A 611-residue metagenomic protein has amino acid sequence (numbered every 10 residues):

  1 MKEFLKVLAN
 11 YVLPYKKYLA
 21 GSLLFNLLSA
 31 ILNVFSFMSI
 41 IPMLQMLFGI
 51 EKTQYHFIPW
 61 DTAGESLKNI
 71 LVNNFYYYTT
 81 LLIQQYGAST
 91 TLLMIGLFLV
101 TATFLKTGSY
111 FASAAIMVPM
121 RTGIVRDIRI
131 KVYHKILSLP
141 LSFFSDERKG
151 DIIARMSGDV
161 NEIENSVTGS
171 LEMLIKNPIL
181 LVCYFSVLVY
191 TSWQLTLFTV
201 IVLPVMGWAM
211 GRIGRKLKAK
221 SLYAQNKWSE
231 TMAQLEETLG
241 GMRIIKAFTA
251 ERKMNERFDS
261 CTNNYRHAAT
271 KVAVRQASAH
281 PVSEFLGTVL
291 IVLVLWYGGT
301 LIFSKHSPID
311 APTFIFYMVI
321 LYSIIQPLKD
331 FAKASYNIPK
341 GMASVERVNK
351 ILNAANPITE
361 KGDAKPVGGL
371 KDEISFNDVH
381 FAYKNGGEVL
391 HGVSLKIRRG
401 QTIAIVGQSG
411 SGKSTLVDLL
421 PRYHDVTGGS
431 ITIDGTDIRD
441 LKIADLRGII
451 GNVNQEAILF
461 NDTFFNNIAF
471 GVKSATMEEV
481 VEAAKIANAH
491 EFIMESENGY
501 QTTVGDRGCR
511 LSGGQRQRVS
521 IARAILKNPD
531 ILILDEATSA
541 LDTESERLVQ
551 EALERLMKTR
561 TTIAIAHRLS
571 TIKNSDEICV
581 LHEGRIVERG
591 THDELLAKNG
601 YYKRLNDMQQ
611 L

Functional and structural regions predicted by a protein language model:
M1-M38, L47-L99, L105, A112-M117 (+11 more regions): Membrane-integrated ABC transporters
L13, L24, S109, S113 (+4 more regions): Hydrophobic alpha-helical transmembrane segments of ABC transporter permease domains
L13-K17, L141-S142, G158-V167, L171 (+7 more regions): An intracellular "coupling" helix at the cytosolic face of ABC transporter transmembrane type-1 domains
G21-L28, E172-Y223, W296-I309, Q326: Transmembrane helices of ABC transporter permease
N33-I41, L93-M94, F98-K149, I153 (+11 more regions): Juxtamembrane helix-loop junctions of ABC transporter transmembrane domains
F48-K52, T122, I130-A154, G158-V160 (+6 more regions): Short intracellular "coupling" helices and adjacent cytoplasmic loop segments at the cytosolic face of multi-pass
V187-I201, R275, A279-E346, I351-L352: Helix-loop-helix
E360, V367-L611: ABC-type nucleotide-binding domain
